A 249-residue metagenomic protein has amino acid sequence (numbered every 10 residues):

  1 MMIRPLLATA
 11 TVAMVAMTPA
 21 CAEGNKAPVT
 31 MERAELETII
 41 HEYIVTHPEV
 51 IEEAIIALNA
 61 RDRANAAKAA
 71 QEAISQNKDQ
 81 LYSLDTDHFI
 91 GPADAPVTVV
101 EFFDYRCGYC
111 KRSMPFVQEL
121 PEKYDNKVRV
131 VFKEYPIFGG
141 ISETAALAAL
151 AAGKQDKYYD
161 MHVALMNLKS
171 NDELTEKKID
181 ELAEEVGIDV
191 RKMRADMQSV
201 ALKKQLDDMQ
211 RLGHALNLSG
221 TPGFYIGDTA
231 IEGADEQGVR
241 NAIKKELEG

Functional and structural regions predicted by a protein language model:
M2-P5, A20-K78: N-terminal targeting signals for export/organelle localization
R4-P5, C21-T38, R61, E181-G249: C-terminal cap of thioredoxin/glutaredoxin-like
A8-A16: Bacterial N-terminal signal peptides
R33, E37, H41, P48 (+12 more regions): Extracytoplasmic/secreted envelope proteins and their assembly/folding machinery, especially bacterial periplasmic
V45, I56-N59, M166-S170, Q198: Short amphipathic alpha-helical surface patches that mediate protein-protein
E49, R61, A152-Q155, E173 (+1 more regions): Residues at alpha-helix boundaries and the short loops/turns that link adjacent helices
Q80-V97, Q210: A short beta-strand-turn-helix
V100, R106, K111-D189, H214-S219 (+1 more regions): Structural alpha/beta surface segment adjacent to cysteine/selenocysteine redox centers across thiol/disulfide enzymes
